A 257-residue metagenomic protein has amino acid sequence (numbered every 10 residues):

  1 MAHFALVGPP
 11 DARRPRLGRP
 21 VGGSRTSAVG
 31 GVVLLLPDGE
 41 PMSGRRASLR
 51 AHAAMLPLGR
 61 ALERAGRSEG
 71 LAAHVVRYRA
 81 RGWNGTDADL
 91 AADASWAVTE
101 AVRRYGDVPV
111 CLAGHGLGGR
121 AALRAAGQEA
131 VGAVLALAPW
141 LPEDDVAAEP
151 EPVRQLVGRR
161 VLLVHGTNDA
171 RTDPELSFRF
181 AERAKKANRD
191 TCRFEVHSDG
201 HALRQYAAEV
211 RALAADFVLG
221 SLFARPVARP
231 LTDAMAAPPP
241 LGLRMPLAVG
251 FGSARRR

Functional and structural regions predicted by a protein language model:
A2-S68: Short, surface-exposed "cap/lid" segments of acyl-processing enzymes
N84-R104: Alpha/beta-hydrolase active-site loop
A113-A122: Gly/Ala-rich beta-loop-alpha elbow adjacent to hydrolase catalytic centers
A130-P142: A conserved short beta-strand
P142-E143, G166-D173: Acidic catalytic loop of the alpha/beta-hydrolase fold
E149, D173-R183: Short alpha-helix in the alpha/beta-hydrolase fold that links the catalytic acid
L156-V157, L162-D169: Short beta-strand/loop motif that positions the catalytic acidic residue of the alpha/beta-hydrolase fold
R189-R257: C-terminal catalytic histidine-bearing segment of alpha/beta-hydrolase fold enzymes
